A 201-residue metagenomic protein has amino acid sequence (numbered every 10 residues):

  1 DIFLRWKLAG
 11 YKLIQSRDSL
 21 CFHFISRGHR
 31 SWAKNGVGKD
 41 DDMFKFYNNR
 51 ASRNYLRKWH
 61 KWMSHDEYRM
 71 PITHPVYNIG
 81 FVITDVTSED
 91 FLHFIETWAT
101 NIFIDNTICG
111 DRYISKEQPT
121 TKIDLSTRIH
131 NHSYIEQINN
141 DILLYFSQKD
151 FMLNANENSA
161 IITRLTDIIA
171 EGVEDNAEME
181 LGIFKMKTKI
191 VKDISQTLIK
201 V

Functional and structural regions predicted by a protein language model:
D1-L20: A short, conserved alpha-helix in the catalytic core of glycosyltransferases
F3, R53, S159: Short glycine-/small-residue-rich flexible loop motifs, especially phosphate/cofactor-binding loops
K12, A160-M179: Conserved donor NDP-sugar-binding/catalytic core segment of glycosyltransferases
L13, R30-E136, D175-V201: C-terminal, non-catalytic tails of nucleotide-sugar-dependent glycosyltransferases
F24: Residues that scaffold the ATP/ADP-binding catalytic core of kinase and kinase-like folds
S133-I168: Short, well-ordered secondary-structure micro-motifs within conserved domains or adaptor modules
